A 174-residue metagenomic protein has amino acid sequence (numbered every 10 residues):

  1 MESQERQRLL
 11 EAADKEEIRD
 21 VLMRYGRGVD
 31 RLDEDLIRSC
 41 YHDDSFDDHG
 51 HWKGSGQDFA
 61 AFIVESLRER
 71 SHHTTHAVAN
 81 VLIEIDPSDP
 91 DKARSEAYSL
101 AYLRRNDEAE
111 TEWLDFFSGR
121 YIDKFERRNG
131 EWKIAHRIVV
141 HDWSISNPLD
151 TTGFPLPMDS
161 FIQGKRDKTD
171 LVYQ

Functional and structural regions predicted by a protein language model:
M1-R27, R31, D35-S39: Short, low-complexity N-terminal intrinsically disordered segments enriched in polar/charged residues
E5, I63, Y98-A109, L156 (+1 more regions): Extracellular/periplasmic carbohydrate-active domains that bind, remodel, or depolymerize complex polysaccharides
V29, Y41, S99-A101, I138-H141: Short beta-strand segments enriched in hydrophobic/aromatic residues within well-folded beta-rich domains
E34-L103: A solvent-exposed, acidic/Ser-Thr-rich amphipathic alpha-helical stretch
H76-V78, F116-Y121: Short, surface-exposed coil-to-beta transition loops
R94-E96, S118-P155: Short beta-strand edge/turn micro-motifs at domain boundaries
D107-D115, T151-T152: Short, surface-exposed loop/helix-turn segments at secondary-structure junctions that function as lids/hinges flanking
I145-Q174: Acidic/histidine-enriched, glycine/proline-rich intrinsically disordered or flexible terminal extensions
